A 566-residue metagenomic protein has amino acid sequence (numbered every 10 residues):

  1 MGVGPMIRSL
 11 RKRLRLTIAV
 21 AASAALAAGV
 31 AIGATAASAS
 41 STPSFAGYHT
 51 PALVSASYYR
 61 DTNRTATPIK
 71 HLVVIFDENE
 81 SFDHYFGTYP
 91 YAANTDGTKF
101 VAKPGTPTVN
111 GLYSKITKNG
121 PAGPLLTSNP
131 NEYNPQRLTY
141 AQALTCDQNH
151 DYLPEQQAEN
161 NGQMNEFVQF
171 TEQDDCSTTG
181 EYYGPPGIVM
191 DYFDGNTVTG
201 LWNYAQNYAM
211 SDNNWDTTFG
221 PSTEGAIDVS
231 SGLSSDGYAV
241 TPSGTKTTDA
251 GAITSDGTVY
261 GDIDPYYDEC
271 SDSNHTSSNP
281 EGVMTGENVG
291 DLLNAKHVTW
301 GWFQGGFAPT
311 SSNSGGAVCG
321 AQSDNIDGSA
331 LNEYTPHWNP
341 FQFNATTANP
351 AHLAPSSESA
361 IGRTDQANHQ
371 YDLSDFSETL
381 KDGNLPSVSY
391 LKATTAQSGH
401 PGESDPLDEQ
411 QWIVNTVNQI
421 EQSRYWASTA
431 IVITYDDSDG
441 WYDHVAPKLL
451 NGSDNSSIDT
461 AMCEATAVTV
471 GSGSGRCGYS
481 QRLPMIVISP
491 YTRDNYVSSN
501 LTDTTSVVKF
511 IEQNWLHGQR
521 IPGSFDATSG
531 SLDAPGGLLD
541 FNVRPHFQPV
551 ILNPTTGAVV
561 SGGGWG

Functional and structural regions predicted by a protein language model:
M1-L14, Y204, L293, L391: Terminal targeting segments of Actinobacterial cell-envelope proteins
G2-V3, I7-L10, T17-A19, A28-Y48: C-terminal region of N-terminal signal peptides and the immediate post-cleavage residues of exported proteins
L14-L16, W515-L516: Short, charged helix-to-loop "capping" segments that act as catalytic/coupling loops
A37-G566: N-terminal pro-sequences and low-complexity stem/linker regions of secreted or lumenal proteins
